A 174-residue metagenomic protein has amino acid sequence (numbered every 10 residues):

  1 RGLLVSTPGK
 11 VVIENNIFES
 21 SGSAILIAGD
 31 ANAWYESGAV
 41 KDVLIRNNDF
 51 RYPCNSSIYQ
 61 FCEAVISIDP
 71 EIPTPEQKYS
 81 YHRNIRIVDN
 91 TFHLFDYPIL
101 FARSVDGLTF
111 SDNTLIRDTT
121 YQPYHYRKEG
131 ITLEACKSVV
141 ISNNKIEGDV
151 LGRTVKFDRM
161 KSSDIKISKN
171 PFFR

Functional and structural regions predicted by a protein language model:
R1-S6, S21-A28, F50, C54-C62 (+4 more regions): Short glycine/acidic-rich loop motifs that flank beta-strands on beta-rich extracellular proteins
L3, T7-P8, I13, S20 (+16 more regions): Parallel beta-helix/beta-solenoid
K10, F18, N32, F50 (+3 more regions): Short, glycine-/Ser/Thr-/acidic-enriched flexible segments
N16, S21-I25, A39, V43-Y52 (+3 more regions): Compact recognition or signaling/catalytic modules
I27-G29, I68-E71, T114: Generic short beta-strand segments
N32-S37, S56-I58, E71-Y79: Intrinsically disordered, low-complexity Ser/Thr- and acidic-rich flexible linkers and loops, especially at boundaries
S168-R174: Short beta-strand-to-coil "C-cap" segments at the C-terminal boundary of structured domains/repeats, marking
